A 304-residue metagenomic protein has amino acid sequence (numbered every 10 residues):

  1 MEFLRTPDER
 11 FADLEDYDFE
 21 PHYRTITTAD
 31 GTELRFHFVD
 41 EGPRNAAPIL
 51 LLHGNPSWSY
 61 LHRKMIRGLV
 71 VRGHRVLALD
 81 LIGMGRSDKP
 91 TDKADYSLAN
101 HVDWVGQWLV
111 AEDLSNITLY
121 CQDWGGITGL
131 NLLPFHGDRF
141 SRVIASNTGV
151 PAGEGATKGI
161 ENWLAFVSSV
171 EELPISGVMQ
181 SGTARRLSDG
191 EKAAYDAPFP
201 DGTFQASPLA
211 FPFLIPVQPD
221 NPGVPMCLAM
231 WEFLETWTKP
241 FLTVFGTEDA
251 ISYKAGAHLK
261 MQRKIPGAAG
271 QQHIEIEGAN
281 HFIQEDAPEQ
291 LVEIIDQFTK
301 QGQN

Functional and structural regions predicted by a protein language model:
M1-T25: An N-terminal hydrophobic leader/cap segment in hydrolases
I26-T32, V39, V71, A78-C121 (+1 more regions): Active-site loop/oxyanion-hole signature of alpha/beta-hydrolase fold enzymes
E41-R86, M261: Conserved HGGG/HGGXW glycine-rich cap/lid loop of the alpha/beta-hydrolase fold
L50-G54, Q122, F245: The conserved beta1-alpha1 loop
S115-E154: Conserved hydrolase catalytic core segment
A152-F211, I215, P219-P225: Helix-rich cap/lid subdomain of alpha/beta-hydrolase
L242-A279: Conserved loop-alpha-helix segment in the C-terminal half of the alpha/beta-hydrolase fold that carries the catalytic
A268-N304: Catalytic active-site module of serine/aspartate enzymes centered on a nucleophile-bearing elbow/loop
